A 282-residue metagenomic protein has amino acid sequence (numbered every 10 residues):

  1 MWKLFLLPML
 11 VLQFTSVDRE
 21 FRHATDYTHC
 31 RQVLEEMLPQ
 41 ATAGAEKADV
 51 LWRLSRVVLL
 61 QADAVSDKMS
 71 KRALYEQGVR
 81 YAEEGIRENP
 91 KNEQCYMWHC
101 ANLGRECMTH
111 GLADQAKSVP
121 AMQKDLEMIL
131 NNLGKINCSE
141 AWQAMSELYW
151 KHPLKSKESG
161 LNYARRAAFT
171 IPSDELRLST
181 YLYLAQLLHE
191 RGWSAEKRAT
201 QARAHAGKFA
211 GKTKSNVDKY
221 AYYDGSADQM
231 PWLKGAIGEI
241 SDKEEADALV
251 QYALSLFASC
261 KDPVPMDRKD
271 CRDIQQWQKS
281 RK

Functional and structural regions predicted by a protein language model:
W2-V11: Sec-dependent N-terminal signal peptides
L12-R19, A45-A64, K91-H110, G134-H152 (+2 more regions): Amphipathic alpha-helical repeat scaffolds of TPR domains
F21-M37, K68-E83, Q115-Q123, L154-A164 (+1 more regions): Helix-turn-helix repeat elements of alpha-solenoid scaffolds
Y27, L34, V50, Y81-A82 (+4 more regions): Generic L/I/V-rich hydrophobic alpha-helical segments across diverse proteins
M37, A41, A82, N89 (+5 more regions): Alpha-helical junction/boundary sensor with strong preference for TPR arrays
S70-M97, A101-L103, G111: Hydrophobic/aromatic-rich structural module bridging two neighboring secondary-structure elements via a short loop
L112-R165, F169-S179, I240: Structured, solvent-exposed acidic/aromatic patches
K117-K124, E158-F169, T200-P263: TPR/TPR-like (Sel1-like) alpha-helical repeat modules
